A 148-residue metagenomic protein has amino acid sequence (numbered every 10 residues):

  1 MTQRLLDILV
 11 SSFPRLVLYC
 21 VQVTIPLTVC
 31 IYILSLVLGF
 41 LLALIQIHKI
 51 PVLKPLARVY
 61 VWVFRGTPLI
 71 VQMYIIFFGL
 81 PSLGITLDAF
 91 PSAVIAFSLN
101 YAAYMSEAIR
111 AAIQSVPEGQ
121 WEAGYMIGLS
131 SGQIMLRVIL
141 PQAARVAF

Functional and structural regions predicted by a protein language model:
M1-F148: Transmembrane alpha-helices and adjacent helix-loop boundaries
